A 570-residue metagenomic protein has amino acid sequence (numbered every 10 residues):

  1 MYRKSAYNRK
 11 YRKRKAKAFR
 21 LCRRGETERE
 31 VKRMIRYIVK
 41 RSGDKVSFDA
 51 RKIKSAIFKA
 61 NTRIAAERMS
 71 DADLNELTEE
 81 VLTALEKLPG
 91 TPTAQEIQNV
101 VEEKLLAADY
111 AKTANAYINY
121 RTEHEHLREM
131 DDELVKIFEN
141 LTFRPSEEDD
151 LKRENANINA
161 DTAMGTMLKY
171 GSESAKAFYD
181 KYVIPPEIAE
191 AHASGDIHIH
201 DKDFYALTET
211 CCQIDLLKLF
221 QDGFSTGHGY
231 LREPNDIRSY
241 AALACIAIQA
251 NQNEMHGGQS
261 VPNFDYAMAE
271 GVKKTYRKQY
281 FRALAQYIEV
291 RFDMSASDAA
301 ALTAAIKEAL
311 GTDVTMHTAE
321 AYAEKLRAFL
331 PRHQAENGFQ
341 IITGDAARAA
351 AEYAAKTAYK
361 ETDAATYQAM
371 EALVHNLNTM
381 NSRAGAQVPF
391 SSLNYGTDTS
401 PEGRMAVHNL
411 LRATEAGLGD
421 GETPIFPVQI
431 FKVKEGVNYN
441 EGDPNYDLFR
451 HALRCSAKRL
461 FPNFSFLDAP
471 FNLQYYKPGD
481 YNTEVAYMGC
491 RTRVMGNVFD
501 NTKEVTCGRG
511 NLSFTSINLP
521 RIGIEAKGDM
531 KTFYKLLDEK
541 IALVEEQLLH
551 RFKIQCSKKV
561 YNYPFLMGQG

Functional and structural regions predicted by a protein language model:
M1-R3, R20, N61-T62, K273-R277: Short regulatory "switch" loops immediately downstream of catalytic or recognition motifs within protein catalytic
Y2, Y7-Y11: Intrinsic-disorder-associated, low-complexity terminal segments enriched in Asp/Asn/His/Tyr and depleted of Lys/Arg
N8, E30-R144: Charged, amphipathic alpha-helical regulatory modules used for macromolecular assembly or allosteric control
R14-L21: Intrinsically disordered, low-complexity segments enriched in serine/proline and basic residues
E123-L127, E133-G570: Conserved catalytic cores of very large enzyme subunits
